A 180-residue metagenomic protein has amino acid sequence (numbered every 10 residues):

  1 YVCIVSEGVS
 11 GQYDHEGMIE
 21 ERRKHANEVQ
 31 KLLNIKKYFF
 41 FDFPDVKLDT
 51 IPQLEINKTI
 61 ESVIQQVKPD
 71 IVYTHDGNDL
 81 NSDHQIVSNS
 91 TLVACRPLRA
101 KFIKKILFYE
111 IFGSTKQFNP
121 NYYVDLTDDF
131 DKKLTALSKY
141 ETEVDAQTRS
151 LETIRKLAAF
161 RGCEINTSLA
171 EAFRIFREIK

Functional and structural regions predicted by a protein language model:
Y1-C3, F39-F41, Y73, L107-Y109 (+1 more regions): Hydrophobic/aromatic beta-strand patches that form the interior of the parallel beta-sheet core in alpha/beta enzyme
Y1-V67, P97-A100, F160: Active-site rim/loop-helix segments in enzyme catalytic domains that contact anionic ligands
S6, A26, Y38, V72 (+5 more regions): Divalent metal-coordination and catalytic microenvironments
V9-G11, D45-V46, G77-S82, S114-K116: Active-site environment of divalent metal-dependent phosphoester hydrolases
Y13-E16, Q85, Q117-N121: Short aromatic-enriched loop/helix-cap "lid" or pocket-rim segments at secondary-structure transitions that line
H25-E28, E55-S62, I86, S90 (+3 more regions): Alpha-helical elements of Rossmann-like donor-binding domains used by nucleotide-donor carbohydrate transfer enzymes
V29-I35, F102-K180: The feature marks non-catalytic terminal segments
T59-K105: Active-site adenylate/phosphate-handling loop in enzymes that bind or generate adenylated species
